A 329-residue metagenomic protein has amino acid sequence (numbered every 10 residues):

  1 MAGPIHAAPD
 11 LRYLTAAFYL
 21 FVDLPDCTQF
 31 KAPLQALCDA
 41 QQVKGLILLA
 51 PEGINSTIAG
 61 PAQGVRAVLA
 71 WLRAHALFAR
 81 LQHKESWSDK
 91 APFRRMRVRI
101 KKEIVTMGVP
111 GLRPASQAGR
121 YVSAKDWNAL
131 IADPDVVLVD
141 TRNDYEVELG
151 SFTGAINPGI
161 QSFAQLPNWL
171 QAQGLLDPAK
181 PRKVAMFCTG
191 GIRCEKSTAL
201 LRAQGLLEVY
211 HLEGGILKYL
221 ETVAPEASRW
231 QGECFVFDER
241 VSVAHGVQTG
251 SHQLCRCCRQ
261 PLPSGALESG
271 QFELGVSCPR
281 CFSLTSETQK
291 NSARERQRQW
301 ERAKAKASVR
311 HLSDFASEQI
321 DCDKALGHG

Functional and structural regions predicted by a protein language model:
A2-A118, N143-V184, I192-G329: Rhodanese-like catalytic fold shared by cysteine-dependent sulfurtransferases and DSP/PTP-type phosphatases
Q41, D133-P134: Structured helix-beta-strand junction loops
Q117-D133: Internal catalytic-core helix/loop-beta-alpha segment that presents or stabilizes conserved functional determinants
V137-T141: Short hydrophobic beta-strand that contains or immediately precedes a catalytic carboxylate
F187: Cofactor-cradling patches in redox/metallo enzymes
